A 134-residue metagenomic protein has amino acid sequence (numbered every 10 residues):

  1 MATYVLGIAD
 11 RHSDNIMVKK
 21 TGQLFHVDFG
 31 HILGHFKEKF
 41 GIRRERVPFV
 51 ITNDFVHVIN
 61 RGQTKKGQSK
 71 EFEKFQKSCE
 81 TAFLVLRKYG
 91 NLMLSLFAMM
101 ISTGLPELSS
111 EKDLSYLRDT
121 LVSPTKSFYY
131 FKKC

Functional and structural regions predicted by a protein language model:
M1-A9, L24: Conserved kinase catalytic-core helix
S13-D14, V18-C134: ATP-dependent kinase catalytic cores of phosphoinositide-metabolizing enzymes and PI3K-like protein kinases
